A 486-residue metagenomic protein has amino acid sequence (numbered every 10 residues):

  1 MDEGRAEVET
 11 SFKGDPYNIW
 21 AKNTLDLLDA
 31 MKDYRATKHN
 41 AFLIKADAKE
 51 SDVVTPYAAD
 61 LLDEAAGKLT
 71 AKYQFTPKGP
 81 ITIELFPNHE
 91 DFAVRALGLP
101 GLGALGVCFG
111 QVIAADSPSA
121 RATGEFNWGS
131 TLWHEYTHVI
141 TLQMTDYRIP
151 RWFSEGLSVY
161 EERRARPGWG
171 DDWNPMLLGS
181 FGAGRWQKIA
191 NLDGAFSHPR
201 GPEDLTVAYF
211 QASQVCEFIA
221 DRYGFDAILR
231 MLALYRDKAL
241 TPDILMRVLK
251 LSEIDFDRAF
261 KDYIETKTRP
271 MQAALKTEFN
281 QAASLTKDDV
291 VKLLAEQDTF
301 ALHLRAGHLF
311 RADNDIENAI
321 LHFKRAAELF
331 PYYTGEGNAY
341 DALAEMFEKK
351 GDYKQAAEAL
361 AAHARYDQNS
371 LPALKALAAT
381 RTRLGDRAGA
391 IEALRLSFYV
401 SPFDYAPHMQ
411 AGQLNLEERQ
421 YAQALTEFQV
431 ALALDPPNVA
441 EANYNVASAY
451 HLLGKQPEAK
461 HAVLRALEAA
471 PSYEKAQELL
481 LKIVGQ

Functional and structural regions predicted by a protein language model:
M1-D2, E418-P471: Ankyrin-repeat and related helical/solenoid repeat scaffolds used for protein-protein interactions
E3-G14, A21-N23, L43, K49 (+6 more regions): Beta/coil-rich, acidic/histidine-enriched accessory regions frequently appended to metallopeptidases
A6, P56, D60-G67, A71 (+15 more regions): Solvent-exposed, polar/charged alpha-helical surfaces in well-ordered, non-transmembrane soluble domains, broadly
I19-A36, N40-K45, L452, E458-Q486: Terminal, low-structured helical/coil segments at or just beyond the last alpha-helical repeat
K32-R151, L157, E161-G170, P175-A208 (+3 more regions): Juxtacatalytic substrate-recognition/specificity segment
T382-Q429: Eukaryotic tandem repeat interaction scaffolds
